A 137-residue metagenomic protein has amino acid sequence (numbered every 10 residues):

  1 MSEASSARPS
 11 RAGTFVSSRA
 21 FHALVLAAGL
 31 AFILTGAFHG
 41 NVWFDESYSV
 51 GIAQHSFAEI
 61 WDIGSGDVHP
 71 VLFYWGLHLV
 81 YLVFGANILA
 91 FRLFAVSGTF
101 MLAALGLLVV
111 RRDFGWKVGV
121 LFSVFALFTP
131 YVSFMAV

Functional and structural regions predicted by a protein language model:
M1-S18: Membrane-interfacial, low-structure loops and terminal tails that flank and connect transmembrane helices in multi-pass
F15-S18, H22, L26-A27, G106-T129: Transmembrane-helix signature of polytopic, membrane-embedded enzymes that assemble or transfer cell-envelope glycans
S17-E46, S56: Transmembrane signal-anchor helices characteristic of membrane glycosylation enzymes that use polyprenol
S17-F21, A58-D62, N87-F91, A103: Short alpha-helical transmembrane interface motifs in multi-pass membrane proteins
I33-H39, I88, R92, T99 (+1 more regions): Aromatic- and kink-enriched transmembrane "portal" helix at the membrane-lumen/periplasm boundary that abuts
G36-I52, S65-L77, A86-L89: Extracytoplasmic catalytic/substrate-binding loops of multi-pass membrane glycan-assembly enzymes
H69, L77-Y81, G85, F91-L105: Transmembrane alpha-helices of multi-pass, membrane-embedded glycan-processing enzymes that use lipid-linked
G85-A86, D113: Helix-loop interface residues and adjacent transmembrane-helix termini in multi-pass membrane transporters, primarily
